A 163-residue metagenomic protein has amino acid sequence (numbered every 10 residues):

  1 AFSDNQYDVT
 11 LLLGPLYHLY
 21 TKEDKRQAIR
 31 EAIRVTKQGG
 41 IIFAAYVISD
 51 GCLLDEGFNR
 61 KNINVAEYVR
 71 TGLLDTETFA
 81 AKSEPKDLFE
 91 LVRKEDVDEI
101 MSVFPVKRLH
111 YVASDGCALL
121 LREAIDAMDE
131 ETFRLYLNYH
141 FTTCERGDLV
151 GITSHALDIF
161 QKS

Functional and structural regions predicted by a protein language model:
A1-T10: A short acidic, Gly/Pro-enriched loop at the edge of an enzyme's catalytic core that lines a small-molecule cofactor
L13-L16, A45: Residues lining the SAM
Y17-H18, S49: Active-site micro-motifs of SAM-dependent methyltransferase domains
L19, A81-D96: Acceptor-substrate binding/catalytic loop of class I
R26-I41: A short glycine-rich, Lys/Arg-flanked "PGG" loop and its adjoining helix->strand segment in the class I
I41-L73: Conserved class I S-adenosyl-L-methionine
P85, K94-V112, L137, Q161: A SAM-dependent methyltransferase catalytic signature shared across enzymes that methylate proteins
L109-S163: A C-terminal cap/extension of S-adenosyl-L-methionine-dependent methyltransferases that defines the acceptor-substrate
